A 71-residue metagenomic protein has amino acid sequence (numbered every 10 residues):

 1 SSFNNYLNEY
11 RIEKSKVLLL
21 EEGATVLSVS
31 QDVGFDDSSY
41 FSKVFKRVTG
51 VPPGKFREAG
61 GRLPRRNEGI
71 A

Functional and structural regions predicted by a protein language model:
S1-D36, E58-A71: Terminal helix-turn-helix DNA-binding modules in bacterial transcription factors
S38-S39, G54: Key DNA-contact positions within bacterial/archaeal DNA-binding proteins
Y40-F41, F45: Short hydrophobic/aromatic patch on the recognition helix
P52-P53, P64: Proline-rich intrinsically disordered, low-complexity coils
